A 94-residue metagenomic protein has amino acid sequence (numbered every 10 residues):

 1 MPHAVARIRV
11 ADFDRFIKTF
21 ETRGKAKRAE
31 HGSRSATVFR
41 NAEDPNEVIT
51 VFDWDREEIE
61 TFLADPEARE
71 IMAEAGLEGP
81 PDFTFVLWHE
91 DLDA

Functional and structural regions predicted by a protein language model:
M1-A11, K18, D55, I59 (+3 more regions): Long, low-complexity, intrinsically disordered polar/charged segments
P2, H31-E47, I71-A94: Glycine-rich beta-strand-turn "strand-cap" elements at beta-sheet edges
P2-R9, A36-D65: Short, well-ordered beta-strand segments in beta-rich or mixed alpha/beta enzyme and ligand-binding folds
D12-S35, E67-M72: Short amphipathic alpha-helical segments
D14, E21, R40, L63 (+1 more regions): Compositionally biased, low-structure terminal segments
K18-E21, K25, D44, E57-I59 (+2 more regions): Short linear sequence elements within intrinsically disordered, low-complexity coil regions
